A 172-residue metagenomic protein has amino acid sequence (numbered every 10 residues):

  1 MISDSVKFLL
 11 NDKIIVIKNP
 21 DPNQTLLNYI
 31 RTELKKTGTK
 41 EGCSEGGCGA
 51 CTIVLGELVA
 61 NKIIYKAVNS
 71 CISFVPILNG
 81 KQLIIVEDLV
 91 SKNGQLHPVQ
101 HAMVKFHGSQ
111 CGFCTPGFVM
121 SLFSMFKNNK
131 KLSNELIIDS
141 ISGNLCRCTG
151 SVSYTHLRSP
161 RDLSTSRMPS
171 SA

Functional and structural regions predicted by a protein language model:
M1-R158: Signature of N-terminal electron-transfer/Fe-S-associated modules in redox systems
H156, D162-A172: Single conserved hydrophobic/aromatic residue that forms the stacking wall/gate of nucleotide- or nucleobase-binding
